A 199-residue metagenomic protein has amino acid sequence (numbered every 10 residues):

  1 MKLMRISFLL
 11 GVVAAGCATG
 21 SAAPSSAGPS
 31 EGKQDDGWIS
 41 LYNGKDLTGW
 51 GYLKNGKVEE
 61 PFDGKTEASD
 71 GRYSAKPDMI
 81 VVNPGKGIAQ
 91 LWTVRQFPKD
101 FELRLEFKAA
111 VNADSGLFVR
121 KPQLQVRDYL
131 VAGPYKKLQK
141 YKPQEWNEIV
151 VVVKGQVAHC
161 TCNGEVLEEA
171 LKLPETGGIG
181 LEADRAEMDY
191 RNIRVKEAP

Functional and structural regions predicted by a protein language model:
M1-R5: Positively charged n-region of N-terminal signal peptides that target proteins for export
S7-G16: Bacterial N-terminal signal peptides
A18-P199: Carbohydrate-interacting regions of secretory-pathway proteins
